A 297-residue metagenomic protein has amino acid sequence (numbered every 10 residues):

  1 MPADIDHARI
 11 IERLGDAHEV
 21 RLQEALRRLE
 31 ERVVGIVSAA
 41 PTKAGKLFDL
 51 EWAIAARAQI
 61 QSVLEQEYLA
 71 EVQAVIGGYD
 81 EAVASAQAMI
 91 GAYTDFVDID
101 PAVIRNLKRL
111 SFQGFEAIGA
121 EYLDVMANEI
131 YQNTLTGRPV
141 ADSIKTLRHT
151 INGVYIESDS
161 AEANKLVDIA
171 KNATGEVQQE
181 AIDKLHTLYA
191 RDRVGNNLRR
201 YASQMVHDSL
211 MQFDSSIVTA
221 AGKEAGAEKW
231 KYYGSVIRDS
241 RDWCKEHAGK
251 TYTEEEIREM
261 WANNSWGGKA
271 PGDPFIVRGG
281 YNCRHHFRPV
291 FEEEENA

Functional and structural regions predicted by a protein language model:
M1-V194, V290-A297: N-terminal leader/targeting and assembly helices and adjacent pre-domain segments
K184, D192-A297: Acidic, glycine-rich two-metal-ion catalytic cores of nucleic acid-processing enzymes
